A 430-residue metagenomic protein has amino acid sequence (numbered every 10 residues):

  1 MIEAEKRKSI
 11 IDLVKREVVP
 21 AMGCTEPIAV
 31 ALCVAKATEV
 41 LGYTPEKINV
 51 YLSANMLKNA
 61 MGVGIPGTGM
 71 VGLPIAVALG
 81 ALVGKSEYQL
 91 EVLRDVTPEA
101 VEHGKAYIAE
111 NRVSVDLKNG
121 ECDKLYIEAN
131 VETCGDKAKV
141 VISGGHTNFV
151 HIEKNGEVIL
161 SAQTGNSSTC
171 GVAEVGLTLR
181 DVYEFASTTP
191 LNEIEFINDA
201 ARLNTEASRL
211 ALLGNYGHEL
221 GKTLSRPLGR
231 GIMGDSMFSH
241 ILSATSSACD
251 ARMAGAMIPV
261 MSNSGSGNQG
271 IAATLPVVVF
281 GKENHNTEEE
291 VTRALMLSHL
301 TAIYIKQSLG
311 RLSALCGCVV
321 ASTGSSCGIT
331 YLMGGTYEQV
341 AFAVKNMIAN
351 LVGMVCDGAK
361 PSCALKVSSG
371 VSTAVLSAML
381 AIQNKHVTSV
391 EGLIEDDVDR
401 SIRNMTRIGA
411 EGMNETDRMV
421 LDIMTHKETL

Functional and structural regions predicted by a protein language model:
M1-I11, G42-M56, S236-G255, T287-I305 (+1 more regions): Acidic-glycine-rich active-site phosphate/pyrophosphate-binding loop
I2, A21-T25, N55-M56, S143-T147 (+7 more regions): A structural signal for small-residue-enriched, beta-sheet-centric alpha/beta enzyme cores and oligomeric scaffold folds
I10-P20, N55-V63, A251-S262, A302-L312 (+1 more regions): Glycine/charged-rich beta-loop-alpha catalytic/anionic-binding loops adjacent to active sites
P20-K36, I258-L275, C316-V320: Conserved phosphate/anionic-ligand binding catalytic regions in large, soluble enzymes, centered on
I28-V131: Early transmembrane hairpin of solute transport permeases
A37-T38, F280-R293, I303-S369, I382-G392: Hydrophobic alpha-helical bundle architecture
T44-I48, Y88-L93, S114-L117, L191-N198 (+7 more regions): Flexible, glycine/charged-enriched surface loops at secondary-structure junctions
A109-G255, D422-L430: Signature of multi-pass transmembrane helix bundles
